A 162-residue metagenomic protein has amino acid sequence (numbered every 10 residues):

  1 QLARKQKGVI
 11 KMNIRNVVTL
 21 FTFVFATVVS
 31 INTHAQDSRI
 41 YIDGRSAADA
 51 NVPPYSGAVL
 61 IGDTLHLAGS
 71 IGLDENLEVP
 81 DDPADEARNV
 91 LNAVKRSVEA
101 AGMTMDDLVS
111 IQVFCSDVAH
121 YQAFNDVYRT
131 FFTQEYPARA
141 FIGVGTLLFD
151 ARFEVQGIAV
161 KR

Functional and structural regions predicted by a protein language model:
Q1-K11: Short, Lys/Arg-enriched N-terminal segments with co-localized hydrophobic residues within the first ~10-30 amino acids
N16-N92, R96-V109, C115-R162: N-terminal presequence-like segments and the immediate start of the first folded domain
